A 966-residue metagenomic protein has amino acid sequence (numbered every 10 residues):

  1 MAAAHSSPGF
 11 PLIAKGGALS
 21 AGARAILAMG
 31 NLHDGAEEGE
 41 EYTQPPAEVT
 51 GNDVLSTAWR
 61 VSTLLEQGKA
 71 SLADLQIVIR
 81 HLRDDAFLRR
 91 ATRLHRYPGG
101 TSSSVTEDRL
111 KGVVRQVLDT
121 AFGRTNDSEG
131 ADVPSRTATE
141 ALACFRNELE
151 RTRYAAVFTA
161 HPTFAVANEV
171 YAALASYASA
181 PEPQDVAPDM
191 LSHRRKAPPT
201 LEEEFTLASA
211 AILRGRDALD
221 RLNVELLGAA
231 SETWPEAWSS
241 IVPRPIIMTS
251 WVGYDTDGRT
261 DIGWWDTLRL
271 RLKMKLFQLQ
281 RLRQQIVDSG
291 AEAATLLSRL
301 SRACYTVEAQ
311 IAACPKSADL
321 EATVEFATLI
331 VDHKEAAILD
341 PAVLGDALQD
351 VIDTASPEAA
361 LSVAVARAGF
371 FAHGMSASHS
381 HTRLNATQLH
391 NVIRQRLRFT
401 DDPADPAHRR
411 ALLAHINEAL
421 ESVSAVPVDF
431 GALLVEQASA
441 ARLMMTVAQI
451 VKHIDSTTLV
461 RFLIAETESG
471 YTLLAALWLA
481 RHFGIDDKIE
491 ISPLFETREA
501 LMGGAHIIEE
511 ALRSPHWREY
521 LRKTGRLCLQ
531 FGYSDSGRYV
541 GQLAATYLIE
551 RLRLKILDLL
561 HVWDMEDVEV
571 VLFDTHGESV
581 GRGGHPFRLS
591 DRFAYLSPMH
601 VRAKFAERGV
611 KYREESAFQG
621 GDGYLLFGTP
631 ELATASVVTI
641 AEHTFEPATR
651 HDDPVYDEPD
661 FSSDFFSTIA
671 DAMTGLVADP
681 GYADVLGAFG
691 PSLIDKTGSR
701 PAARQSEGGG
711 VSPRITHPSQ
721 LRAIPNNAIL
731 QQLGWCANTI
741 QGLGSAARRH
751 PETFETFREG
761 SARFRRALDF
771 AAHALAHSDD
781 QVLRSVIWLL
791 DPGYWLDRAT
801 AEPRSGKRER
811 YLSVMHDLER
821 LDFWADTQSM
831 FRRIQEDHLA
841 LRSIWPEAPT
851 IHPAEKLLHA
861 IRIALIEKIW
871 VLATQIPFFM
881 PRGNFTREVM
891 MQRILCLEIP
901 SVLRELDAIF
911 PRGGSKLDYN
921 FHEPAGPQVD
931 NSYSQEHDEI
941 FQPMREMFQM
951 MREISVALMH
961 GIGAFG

Functional and structural regions predicted by a protein language model:
M1-L412, R538, E566-V571, H576-F587 (+4 more regions): Often metal-dependent polyanion-binding catalytic scaffolds in large enzymes
A14-G17, L339, V435, A544-L548: Alpha-helix N-cap and loop-to-helix initiation/capping positions
A237-S239, K452-T458, A480-I489, A511-T524 (+2 more regions): Secondary-structure transition/capping motifs at alpha-helix termini and the adjoining loop/turn into the next element
S239-F277, M445, K452-D455, S469-E490 (+3 more regions): Internal mixed beta-strand/loop scaffold within catalytic domains of large alpha/beta enzymes
G253, T382, I464-S469, L494-R498 (+2 more regions): Active-site beta-loop-alpha junctions enriched in small/polar residues
W265, S424-A425, L529-S536: Short loop/turn segments at strand-loop or loop-helix junctions that form parts of catalytic or ligand-binding pockets
S378, V392, D402-S492, L501-W517 (+2 more regions): Core mixed alpha/beta domains of very large multi-subunit molecular machines
A505, Y547-D558, E607-K611: Phosphate/diphosphate-binding loops
